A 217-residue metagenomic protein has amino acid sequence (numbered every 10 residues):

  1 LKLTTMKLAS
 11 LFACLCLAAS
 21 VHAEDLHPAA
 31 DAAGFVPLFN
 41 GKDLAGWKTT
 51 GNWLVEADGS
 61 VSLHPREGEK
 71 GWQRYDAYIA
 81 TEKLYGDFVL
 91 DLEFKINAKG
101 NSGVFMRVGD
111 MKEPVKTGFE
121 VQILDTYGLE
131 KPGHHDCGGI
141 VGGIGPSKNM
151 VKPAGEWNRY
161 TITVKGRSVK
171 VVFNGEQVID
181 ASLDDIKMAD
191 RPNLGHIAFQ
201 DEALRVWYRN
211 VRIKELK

Functional and structural regions predicted by a protein language model:
T4-C14: Sec-dependent signal peptide recognition, specifically the positively charged N-region followed immediately by
C14-H22: Hydrophobic h-region of N-terminal signal peptides that target proteins for export in Gram-negative bacteria
A23-K217: Carbohydrate-interacting regions of secretory-pathway proteins
